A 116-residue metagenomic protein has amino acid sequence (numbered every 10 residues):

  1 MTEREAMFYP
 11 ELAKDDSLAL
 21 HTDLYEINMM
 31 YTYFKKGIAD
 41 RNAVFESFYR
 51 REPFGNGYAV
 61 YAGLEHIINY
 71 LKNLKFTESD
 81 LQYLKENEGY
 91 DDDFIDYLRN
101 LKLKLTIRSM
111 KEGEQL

Functional and structural regions predicted by a protein language model:
M1-L116: Ordered alpha/beta subdomains of enzyme catalytic regions
